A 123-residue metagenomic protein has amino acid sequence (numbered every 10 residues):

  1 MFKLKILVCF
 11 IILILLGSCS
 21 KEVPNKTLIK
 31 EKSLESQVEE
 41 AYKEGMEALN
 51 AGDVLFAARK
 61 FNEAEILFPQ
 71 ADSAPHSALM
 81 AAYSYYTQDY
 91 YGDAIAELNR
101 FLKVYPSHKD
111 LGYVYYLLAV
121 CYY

Functional and structural regions predicted by a protein language model:
M1-C19: Sec-dependent bacterial lipoprotein signal peptides
F2, C19-Y123: Acidic, polar-rich low-complexity tracts and alpha-helical solenoid repeat scaffolds
